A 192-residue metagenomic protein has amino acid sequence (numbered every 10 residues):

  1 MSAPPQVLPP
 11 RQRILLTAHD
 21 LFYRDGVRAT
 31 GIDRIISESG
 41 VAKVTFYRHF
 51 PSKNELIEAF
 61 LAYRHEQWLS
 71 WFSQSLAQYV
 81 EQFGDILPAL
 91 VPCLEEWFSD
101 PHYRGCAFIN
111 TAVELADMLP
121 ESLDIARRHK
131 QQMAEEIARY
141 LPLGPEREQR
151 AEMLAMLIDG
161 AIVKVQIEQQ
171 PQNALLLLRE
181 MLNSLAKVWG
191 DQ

Functional and structural regions predicted by a protein language model:
M1-P9, G190-Q192: N-terminal intrinsically disordered/low-complexity leader segments
R13, T17, L21-E55, A59: Helix-turn-helix
I57-R64, W71: Alpha-helical DNA-contacting segments of helix-turn-helix folds
A59, S73-D100, A151-L154: Hydrophobic alpha-helical connector segments
E66-L69, S75, D85-P88, D117-P142 (+1 more regions): Amphipathic alpha-helical packing segments from all-alpha helical-bundle domains
Y79, L115, V165-Q169: Secondary-structure edge/capping motif, primarily at the C-terminal ends of alpha-helices and the immediately following
F98-D124: Amphipathic alpha-helical segments used for helix-helix packing
E121-R128, L143-Q192: Hydrophobic/aromatic-rich alpha-helical bundle segments in the mid-to-C-terminal region
